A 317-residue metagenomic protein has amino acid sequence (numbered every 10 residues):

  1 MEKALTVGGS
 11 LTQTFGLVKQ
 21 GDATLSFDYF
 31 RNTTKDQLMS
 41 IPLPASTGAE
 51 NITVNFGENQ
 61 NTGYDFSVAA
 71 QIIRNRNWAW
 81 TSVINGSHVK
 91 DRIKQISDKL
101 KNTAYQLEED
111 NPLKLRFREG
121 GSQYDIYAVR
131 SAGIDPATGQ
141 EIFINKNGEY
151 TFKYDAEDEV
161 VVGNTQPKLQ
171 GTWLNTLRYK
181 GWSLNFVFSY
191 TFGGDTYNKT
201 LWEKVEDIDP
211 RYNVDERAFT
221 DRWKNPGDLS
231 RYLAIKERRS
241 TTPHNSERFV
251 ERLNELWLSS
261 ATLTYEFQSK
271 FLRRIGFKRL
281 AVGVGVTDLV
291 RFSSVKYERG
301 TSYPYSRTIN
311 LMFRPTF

Functional and structural regions predicted by a protein language model:
M1-A23, I52-N75, N164-Q170: Outer-membrane beta-barrel signature, preferentially recognizing the C-terminal barrel domain of Gram-negative
M1-G48, S87: Membrane-embedded beta-barrel scaffold of Gram-negative outer-membrane proteins
G9-F15, F27, F66-A70, W173-Y179 (+4 more regions): Residues on the lipid-exposed face of transmembrane beta-strands in outer-membrane beta-barrel proteins
V18-L25, Y64, N75-R76, G181-F186 (+1 more regions): Repeated loop/turn-to-beta-strand initiation elements of outer-membrane beta-barrel proteins
Y29-K35, A70-I72, G86-R92, Y179-G181 (+5 more regions): Transmembrane beta-strands of outer-membrane beta-barrel pores
V54, Y64, Q71-T165: Conserved small-residue
F56-G63, Q106-T138, F219, K224-D228 (+3 more regions): C-terminal beta-signal and terminal closure region of outer-membrane beta-barrel proteins
T191-L280, V286: Extracytoplasmic gating/loop element in the C-terminal half of outer-membrane beta-barrel translocons and assembly
